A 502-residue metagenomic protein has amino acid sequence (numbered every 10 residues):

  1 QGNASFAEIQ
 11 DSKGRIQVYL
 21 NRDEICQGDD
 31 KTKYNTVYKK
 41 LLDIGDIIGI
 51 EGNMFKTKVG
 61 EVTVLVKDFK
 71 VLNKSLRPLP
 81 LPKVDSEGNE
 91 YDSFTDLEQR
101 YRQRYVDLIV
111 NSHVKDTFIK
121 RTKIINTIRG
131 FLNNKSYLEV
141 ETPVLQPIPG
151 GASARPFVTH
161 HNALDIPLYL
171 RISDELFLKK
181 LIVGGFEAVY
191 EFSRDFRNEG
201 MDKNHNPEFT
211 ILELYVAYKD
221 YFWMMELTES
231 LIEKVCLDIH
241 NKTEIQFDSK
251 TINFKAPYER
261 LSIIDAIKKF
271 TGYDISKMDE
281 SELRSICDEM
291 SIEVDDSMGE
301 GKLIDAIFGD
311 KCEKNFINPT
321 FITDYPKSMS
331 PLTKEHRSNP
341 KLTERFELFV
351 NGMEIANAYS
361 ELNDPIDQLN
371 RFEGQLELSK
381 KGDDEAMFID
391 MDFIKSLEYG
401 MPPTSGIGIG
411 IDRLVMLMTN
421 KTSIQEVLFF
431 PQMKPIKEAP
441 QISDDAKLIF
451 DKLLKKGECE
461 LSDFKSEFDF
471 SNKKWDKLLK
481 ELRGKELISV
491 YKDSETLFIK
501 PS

Functional and structural regions predicted by a protein language model:
Q1-Q441: Class II aminoacyl-tRNA synthetase catalytic cores and aaRS-like
A439-A446, E460, K492-S502: Short, cationic-aromatic polyanion-contact patches
A446-L453: Hydrophobic residues on short alpha-helical segments
E458-E467: Short acidic, hydrophobic short linear motifs in intrinsically disordered regions
F470-E481: Short amphipathic alpha-helical interaction segments
R483-D493: A short, conserved structural fragment
